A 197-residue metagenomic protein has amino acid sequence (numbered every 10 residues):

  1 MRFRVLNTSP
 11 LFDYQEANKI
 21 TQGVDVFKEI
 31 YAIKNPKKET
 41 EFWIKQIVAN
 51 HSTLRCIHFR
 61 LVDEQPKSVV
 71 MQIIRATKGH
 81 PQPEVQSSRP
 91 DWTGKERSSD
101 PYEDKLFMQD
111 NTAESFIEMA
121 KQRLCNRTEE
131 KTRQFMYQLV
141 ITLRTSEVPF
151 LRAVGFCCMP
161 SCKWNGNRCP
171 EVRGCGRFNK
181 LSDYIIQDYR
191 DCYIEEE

Functional and structural regions predicted by a protein language model:
M1-E197: Family-specific signature for flavin-dependent thymidylate synthase
